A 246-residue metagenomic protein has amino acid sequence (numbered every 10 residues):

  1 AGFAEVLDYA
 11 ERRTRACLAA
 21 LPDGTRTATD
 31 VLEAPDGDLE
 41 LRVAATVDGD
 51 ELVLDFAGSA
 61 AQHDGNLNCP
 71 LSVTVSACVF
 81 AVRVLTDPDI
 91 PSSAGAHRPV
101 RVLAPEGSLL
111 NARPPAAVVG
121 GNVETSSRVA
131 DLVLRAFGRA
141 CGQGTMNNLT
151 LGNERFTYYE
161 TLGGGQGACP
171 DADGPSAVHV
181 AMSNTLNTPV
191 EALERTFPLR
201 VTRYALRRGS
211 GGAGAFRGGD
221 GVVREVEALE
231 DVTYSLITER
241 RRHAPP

Functional and structural regions predicted by a protein language model:
A1-P246: Glycine/proline-enriched, intrinsically flexible loops and inter-domain linkers
